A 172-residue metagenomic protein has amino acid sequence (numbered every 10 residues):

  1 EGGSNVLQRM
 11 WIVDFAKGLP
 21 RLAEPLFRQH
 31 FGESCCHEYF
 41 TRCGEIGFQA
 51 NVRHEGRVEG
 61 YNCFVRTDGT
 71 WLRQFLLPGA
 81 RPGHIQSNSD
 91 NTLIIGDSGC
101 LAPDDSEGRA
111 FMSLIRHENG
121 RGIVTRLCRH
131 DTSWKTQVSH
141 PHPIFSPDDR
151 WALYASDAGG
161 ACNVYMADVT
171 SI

Functional and structural regions predicted by a protein language model:
E1, H37-G47, I85-I94, I144-W151: Blade-terminus and WD-like Trp-Asp/Gly-His loop motifs, strongest in beta-propeller folds
E1-G3, N51-R53, G99, D157: Short loop/turn segments immediately following the C-termini of beta-strands
G3-I12, G56-F64, P103-S113, G160-D168: Structural motif
V6, S34-C36, V58, R81-G83 (+2 more regions): Beta-rich catalytic cores
I12-L22, Y61-F75, I115-T125: Surface-exposed loop/turn elements that mediate protein-protein interactions on large endomembrane-trafficking
F27-H30, R73-Q86, R121-F145: Conserved blade-ending motifs and adjacent loop-strand segments that build the rim/top face of beta-propeller domains
Q49, V58-G60, F75-R121: Loop/turn-rich, solvent-exposed surfaces of beta-rich toroidal or solenoidal domains
S139-I172: Blade-level signature of beta-propeller repeat domains, shared across WD40, Kelch, NHL, RCC1 and BNR/Asp-box propellers
